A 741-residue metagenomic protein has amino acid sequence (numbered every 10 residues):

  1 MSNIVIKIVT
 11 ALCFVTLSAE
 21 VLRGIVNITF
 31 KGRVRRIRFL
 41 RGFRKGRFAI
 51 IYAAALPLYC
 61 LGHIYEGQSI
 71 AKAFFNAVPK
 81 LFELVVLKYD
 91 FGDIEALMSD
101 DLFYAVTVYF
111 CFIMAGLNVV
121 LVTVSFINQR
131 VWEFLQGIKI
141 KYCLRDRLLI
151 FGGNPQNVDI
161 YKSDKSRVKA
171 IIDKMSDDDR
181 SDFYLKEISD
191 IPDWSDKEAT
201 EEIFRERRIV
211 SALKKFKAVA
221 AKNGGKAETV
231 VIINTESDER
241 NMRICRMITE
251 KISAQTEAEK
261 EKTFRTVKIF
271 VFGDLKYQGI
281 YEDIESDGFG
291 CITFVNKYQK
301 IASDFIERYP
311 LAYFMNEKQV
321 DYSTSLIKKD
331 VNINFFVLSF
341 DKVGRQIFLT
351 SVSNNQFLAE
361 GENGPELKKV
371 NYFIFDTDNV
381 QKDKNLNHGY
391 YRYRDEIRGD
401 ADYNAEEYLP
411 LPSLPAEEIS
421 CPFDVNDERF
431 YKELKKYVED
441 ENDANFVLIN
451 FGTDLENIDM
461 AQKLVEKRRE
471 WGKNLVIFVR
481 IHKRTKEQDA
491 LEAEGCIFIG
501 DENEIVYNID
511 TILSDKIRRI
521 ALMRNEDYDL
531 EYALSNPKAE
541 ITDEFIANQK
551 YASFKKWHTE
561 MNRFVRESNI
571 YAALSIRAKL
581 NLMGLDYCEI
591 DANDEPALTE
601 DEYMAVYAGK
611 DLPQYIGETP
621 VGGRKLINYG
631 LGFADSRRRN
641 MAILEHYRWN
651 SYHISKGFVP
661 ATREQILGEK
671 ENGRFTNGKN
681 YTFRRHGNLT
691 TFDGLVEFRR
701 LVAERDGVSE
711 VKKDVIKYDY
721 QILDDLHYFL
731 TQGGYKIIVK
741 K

Functional and structural regions predicted by a protein language model:
S2-A55, G67-N76, E83, G92-K550 (+4 more regions): Cytosolic regulatory regions of ion transport systems
L58-H63: Alpha-helical transmembrane segments of multi-pass membrane proteins
V86: …; additionally, a secondary subgroup of soluble metalloenzymes is captured
S655, Y681, R685: Active-site-proximal, well-structured secondary-structure segments within enzyme catalytic domains
E664-F675, Y681: An amphipathic alpha-helical core segment
G687-L689: Short His/Asp/Glu-rich catalytic/ion-coordination signatures at enzyme active sites or charged loops
V739-K741: Charged, polyampholytic interaction/assembly segments that form long, compositionally biased interfaces
